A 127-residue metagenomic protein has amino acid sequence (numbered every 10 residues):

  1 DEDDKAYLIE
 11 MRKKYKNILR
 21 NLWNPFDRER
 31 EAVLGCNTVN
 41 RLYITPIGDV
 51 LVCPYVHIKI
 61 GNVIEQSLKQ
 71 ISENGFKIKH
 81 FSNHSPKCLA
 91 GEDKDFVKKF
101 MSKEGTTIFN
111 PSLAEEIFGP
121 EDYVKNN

Functional and structural regions predicted by a protein language model:
D1-I47, L51, G61, Q66 (+1 more regions): Radical SAM enzyme [4Fe-4S]-AdoMet core and its adjacent flexible, acidic and glycine-rich loops/tails across
P54-N127: Flexible mid-to-C-terminal extensions adjoining Fe-S/redox cofactors in radical SAM and related proteins
